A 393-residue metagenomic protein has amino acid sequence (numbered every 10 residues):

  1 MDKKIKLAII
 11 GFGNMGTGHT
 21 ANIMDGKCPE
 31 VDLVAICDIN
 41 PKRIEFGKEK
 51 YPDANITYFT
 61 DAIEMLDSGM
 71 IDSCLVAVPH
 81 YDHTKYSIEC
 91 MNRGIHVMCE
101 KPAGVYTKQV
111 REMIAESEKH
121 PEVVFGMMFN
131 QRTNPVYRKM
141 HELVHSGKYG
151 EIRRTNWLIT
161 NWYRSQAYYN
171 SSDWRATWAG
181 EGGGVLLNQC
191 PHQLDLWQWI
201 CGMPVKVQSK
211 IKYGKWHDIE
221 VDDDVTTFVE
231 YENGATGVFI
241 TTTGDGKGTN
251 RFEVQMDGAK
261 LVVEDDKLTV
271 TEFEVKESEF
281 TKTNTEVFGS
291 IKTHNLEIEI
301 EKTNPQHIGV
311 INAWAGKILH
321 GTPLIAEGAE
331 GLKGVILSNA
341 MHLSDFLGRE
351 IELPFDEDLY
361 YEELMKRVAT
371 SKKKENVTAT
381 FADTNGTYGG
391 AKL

Functional and structural regions predicted by a protein language model:
M1-P52: N-terminal Rossmann-like dinucleotide-binding module
G11, V123, Q131-I219, G348: Predominantly a Rossmann-like dinucleotide-binding segment in NAD(P)-dependent oxidoreductases
E30-V34, K317-L332: Glycine- and charged-residue-rich phosphate/anionic-cofactor binding loop of Rossmann-like
F46-A54, M113-H120: Short, conserved SAM-binding/catalytic segment of Class I S-adenosyl-L-methionine-dependent methyltransferases
N55-A62: Conserved SAM-binding strand-loop segment of SAM-dependent methyltransferases
L66-S68, S73, P79-R132, G147: Beta-strand-loop-alpha-helix segment that lines the small-molecule cofactor/substrate pocket of alpha/beta enzymes
N188, L194-E277, E301-H320, L324 (+3 more regions): Contiguous beta-strand/loop segments that form the cofactor/metal-binding neighborhood of enzyme cores
